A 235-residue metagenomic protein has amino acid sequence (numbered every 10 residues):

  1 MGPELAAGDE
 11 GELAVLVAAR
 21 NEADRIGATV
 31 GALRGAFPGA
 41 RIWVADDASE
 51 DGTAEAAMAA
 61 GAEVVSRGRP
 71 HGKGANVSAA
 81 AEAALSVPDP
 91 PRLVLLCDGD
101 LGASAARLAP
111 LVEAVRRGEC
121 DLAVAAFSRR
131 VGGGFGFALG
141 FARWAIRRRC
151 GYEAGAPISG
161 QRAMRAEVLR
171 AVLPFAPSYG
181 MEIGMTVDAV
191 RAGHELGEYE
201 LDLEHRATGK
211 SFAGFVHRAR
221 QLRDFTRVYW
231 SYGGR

Functional and structural regions predicted by a protein language model:
M1-L13, D24, P174-R235: Hydrophobic helical membrane-anchoring modules
G2, N21-G35: Short, well-formed alpha-helical segments that are part of the catalytic scaffolds of diverse glycosyltransferases
V17-A18, G39-A48: Short beta-strand/loop segment that forms part of the nucleotide-sugar
E22-R25, S49, S104: Donor nucleotide-sugar binding loop of glycosyltransferases
W43, A54-P88: Conserved donor nucleotide-binding strand/loop of the catalytic core
D46-A54, L101: A conserved acidic beta->alpha catalytic loop
R67-A83, S104-Y179, R206-V216: Acceptor/aglycone-binding surface of glycosyltransferases and processive sugar-polymer synthases
D89-G102: Short beta-strand-to-loop acidic/aromatic patch adjacent to the donor-nucleotide binding site
